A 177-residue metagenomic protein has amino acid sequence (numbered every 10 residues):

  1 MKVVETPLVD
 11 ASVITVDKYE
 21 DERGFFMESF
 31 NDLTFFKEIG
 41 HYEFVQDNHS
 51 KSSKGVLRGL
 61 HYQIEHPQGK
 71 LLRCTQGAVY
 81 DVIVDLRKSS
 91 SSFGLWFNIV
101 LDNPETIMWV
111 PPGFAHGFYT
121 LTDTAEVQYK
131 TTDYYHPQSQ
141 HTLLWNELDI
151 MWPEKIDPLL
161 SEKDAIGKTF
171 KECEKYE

Functional and structural regions predicted by a protein language model:
M1-D102, D123-T124, T131-E177: Non-catalytic, conserved peripheral segments adjacent to functional cores
L101-T122: Conserved metal-binding segment of the jelly-roll/cupin
